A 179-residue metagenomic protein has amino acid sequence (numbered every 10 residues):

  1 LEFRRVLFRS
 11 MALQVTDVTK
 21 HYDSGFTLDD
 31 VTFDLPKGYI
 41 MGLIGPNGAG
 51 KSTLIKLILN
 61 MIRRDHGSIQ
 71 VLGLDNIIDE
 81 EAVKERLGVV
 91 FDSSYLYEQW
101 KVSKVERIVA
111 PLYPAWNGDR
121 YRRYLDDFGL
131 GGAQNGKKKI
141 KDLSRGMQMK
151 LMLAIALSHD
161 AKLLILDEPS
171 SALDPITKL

Functional and structural regions predicted by a protein language model:
L1-L7: Short, small-residue-biased leader/transition segments that mark boundaries at the very start of proteins
G45-G50: Walker A (P-loop) phosphate-binding loop of ABC-type ATPase nucleotide-binding domains
L59: Helix-to-loop junction immediately C-terminal to a conserved catalytic motif
G67-I78, A82-V83: Conserved ABC transporter NBD signature motif
F91-L151: ABC-family P-loop ATPase nucleotide-binding domains
S158-K162: A short, proline-enriched helix->beta-strand linker immediately N-terminal to the Walker B motif in ABC-type P-loop
L164-E168, L173: Catalytic Walker B motif of ABC-type/P-loop ATPase nucleotide-binding domains
